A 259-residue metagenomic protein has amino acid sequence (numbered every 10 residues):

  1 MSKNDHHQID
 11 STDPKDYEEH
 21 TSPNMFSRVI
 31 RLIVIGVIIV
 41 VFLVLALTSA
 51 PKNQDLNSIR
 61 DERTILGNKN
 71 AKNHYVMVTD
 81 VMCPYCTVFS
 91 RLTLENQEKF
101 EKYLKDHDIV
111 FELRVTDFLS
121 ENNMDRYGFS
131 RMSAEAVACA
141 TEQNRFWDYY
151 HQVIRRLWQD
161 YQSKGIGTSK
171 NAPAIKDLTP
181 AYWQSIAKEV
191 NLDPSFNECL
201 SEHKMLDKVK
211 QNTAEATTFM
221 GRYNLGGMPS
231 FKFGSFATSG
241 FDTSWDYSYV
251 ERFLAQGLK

Functional and structural regions predicted by a protein language model:
K3-L43, N73, V78, R91-L94 (+1 more regions): C-terminal cap of thioredoxin/glutaredoxin-like
L45-D55: Hydrophobic single-pass membrane-insertion segments
L56-K72: A short beta-strand-turn-helix
I59-E62, E98, A214: Alpha-helical scaffolding within the catalytic cores of extracellular/periplasmic polymer-degrading hydrolases
I59-E62, V76-F89: N-terminal Sec/ER secretory leader and immediately downstream segment of secreted/extracellular precursors
T64-L66, F100, M220-G221: Short, flexible, glycine/charge-rich loop motifs used to bind or transfer phosphoryl groups or to couple energy/partner
A71-H74, H107-E112, Q143-D148, V190-S195 (+1 more regions): Loop/turn elements at helix/coil->beta-strand transitions in domains of secreted/extracellular proteins
V81, T87-K176, Y223: Structural alpha/beta surface segment adjacent to cysteine/selenocysteine redox centers across thiol/disulfide enzymes
